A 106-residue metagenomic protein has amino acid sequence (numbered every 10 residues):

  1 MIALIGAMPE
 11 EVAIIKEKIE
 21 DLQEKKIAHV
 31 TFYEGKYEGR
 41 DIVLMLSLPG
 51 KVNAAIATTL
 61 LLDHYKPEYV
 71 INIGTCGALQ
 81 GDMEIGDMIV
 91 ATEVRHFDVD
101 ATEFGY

Functional and structural regions predicted by a protein language model:
M1-Y106: Metabolite-binding pocket within alpha/beta catalytic cores that recognizes anionic/polar moieties
